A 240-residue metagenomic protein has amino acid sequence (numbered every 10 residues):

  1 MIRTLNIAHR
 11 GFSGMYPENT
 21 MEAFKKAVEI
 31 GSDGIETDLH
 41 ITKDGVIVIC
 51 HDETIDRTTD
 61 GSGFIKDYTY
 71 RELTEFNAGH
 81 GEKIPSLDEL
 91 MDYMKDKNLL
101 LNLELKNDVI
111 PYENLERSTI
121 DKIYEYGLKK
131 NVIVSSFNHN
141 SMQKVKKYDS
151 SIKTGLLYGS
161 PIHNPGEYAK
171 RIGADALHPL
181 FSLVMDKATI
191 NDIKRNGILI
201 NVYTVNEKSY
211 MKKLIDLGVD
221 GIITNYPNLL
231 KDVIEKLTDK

Functional and structural regions predicted by a protein language model:
M1-K240: Phosphate-group recognition and catalysis centered on beta-loop-alpha active-site segments
